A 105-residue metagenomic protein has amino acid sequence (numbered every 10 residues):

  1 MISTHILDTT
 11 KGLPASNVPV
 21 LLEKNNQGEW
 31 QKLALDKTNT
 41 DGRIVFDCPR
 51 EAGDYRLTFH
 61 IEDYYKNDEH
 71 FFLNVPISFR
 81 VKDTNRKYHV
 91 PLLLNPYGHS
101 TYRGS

Functional and structural regions predicted by a protein language model:
M1, N17-P19, D54, K87: Exposed beta-strand and adjacent loop surfaces of beta-rich binding modules that mediate intermolecular recognition
M1-T9: Beta-strand-rich structural segments
S3, R43, N74-P76: Short structured motifs
G12-E23: Short, ordered, surface-exposed loop/turn motifs in non-cytosolic proteins
V18, A34-D36, C48: Short hydrophobic alpha-helix segments
E29-R43: Short, acidic Ser/Thr/Gly-rich low-complexity loop/linker segments typical of extracellular and cell-surface proteins
V45-D54: Short Pro-Gly-centered beta-turn/loop motif in secreted/extracellular proteins
D54-S105: Feature of secretome-associated and extracellular-like proteins
